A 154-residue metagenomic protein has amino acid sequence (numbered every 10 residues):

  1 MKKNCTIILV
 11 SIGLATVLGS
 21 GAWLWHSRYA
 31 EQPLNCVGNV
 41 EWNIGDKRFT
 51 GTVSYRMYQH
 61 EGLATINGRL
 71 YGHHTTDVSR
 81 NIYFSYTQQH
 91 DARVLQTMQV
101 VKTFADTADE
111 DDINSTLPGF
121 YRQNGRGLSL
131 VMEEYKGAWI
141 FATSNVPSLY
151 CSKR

Functional and structural regions predicted by a protein language model:
K3-W23: Hydrophobic membrane-insertion alpha-helices, especially the h-region of bacterial N-terminal signal peptides
W23-A30: Hydrophobic single-pass membrane-insertion segments
A30-F49: Tryptophan-anchored aromatic micro-motifs
V37-N43, T65-Y71, T97, I140-A142: Short beta-strand segments that buttress and anchor functional surface loops
N43-T50, R69-V78, V101-D109, P147-S152: Short, surface-exposed beta-strand/loop "edge" segments at domain boundaries and coil↔beta transitions
F49-M98: Extracytoplasmic/periplasmic/luminal assembly and interaction segments in envelope/secretory/respiratory proteins
T97-R154: Non-cytosolic head/periplasmic domains of membrane-anchored proteins
